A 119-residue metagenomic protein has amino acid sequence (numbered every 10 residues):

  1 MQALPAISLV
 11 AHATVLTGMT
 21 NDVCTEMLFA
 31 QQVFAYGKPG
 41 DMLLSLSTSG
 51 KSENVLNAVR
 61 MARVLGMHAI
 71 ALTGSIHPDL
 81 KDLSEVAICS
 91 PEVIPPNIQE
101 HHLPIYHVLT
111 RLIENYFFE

Functional and structural regions predicted by a protein language model:
M1-E119: Glycine-rich phosphate-binding loops that contact phosphosugars or nucleotide phosphates
